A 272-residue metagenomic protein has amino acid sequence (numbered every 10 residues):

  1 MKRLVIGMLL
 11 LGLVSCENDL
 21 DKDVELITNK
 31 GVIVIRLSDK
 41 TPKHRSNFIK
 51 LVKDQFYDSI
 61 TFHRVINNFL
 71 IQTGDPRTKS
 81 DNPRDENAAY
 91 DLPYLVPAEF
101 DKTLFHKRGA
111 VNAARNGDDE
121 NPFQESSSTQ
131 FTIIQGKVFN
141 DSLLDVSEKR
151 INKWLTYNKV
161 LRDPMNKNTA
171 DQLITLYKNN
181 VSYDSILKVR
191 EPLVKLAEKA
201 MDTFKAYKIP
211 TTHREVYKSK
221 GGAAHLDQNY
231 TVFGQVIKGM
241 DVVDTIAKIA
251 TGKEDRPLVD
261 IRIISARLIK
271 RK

Functional and structural regions predicted by a protein language model:
L4-L13: Sec-dependent N-terminal signal peptides
C16-K272: Cyclophilin-like peptidyl-prolyl cis-trans isomerases
